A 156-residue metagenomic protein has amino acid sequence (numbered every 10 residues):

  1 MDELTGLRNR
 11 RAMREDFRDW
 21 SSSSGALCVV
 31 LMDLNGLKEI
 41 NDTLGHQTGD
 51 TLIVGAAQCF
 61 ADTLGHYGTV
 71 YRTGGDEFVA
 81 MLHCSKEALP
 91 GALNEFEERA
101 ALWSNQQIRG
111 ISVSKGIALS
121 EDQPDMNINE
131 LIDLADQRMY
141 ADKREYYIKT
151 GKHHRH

Functional and structural regions predicted by a protein language model:
N9-C28, N35-G65, Y71-G75, V79-A80 (+3 more regions): Conserved long alpha-helical elements within nucleotide-processing catalytic cores of c-di-GMP signaling and class III
L31, K115-L119: Sensory input modules used in signal transduction, predominantly PAS/LOV/GAF but also related non-catalytic regulatory
M81-L82, L119: A structural signal for hydrophobic residues in beta-strands of small regulatory alpha/beta folds
P90, N94-E97, A101, N105-Q107 (+1 more regions): Catalytic-core segments of nucleotide cyclases and related cyclic-nucleotide turnover enzymes
R109-S114: PAS and PAS-like sensory/regulatory domains
